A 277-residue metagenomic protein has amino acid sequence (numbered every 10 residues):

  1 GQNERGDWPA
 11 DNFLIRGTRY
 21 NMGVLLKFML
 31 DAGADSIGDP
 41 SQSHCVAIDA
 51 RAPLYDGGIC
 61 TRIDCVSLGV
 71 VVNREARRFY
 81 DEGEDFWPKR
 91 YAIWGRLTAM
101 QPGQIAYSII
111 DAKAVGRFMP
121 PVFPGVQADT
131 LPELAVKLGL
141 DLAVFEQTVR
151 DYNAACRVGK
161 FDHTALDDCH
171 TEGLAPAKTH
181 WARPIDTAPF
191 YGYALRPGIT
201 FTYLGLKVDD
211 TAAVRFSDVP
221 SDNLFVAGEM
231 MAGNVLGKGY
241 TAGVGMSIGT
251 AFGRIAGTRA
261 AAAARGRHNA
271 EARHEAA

Functional and structural regions predicted by a protein language model:
G1-D49, M246, I255, R259: Glycine-rich loop(s) and the adjacent beta-strand/alpha-helix scaffold that form part
T18-M22, L30-Y240: Mobile, glycine/GP-rich and aromatic-enriched active-site lid/loop segments adjacent to catalytic centers
L25, Q127-L134, A251-R259: Short, well-ordered amphipathic alpha-helical segments that serve as non-catalytic structural scaffolds within diverse
K238-I248: Conserved mid-domain beta->alpha element of the FAD-binding
M246-A277: C-terminal, flexible cofactor-proximal segment of oxidoreductases
